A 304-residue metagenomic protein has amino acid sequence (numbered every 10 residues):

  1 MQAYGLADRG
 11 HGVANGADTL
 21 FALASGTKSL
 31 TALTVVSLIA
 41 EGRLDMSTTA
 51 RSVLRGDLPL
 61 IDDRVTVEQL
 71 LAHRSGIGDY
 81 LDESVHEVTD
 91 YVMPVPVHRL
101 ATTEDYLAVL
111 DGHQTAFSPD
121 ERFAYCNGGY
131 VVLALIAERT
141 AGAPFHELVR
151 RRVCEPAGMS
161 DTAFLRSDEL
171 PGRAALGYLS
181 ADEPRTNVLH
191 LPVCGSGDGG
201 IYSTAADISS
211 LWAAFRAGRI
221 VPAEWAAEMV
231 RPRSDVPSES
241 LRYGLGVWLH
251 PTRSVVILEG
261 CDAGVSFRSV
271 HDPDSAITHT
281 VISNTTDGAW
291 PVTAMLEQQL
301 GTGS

Functional and structural regions predicted by a protein language model:
M1-A3, N15-L20, L81-V85, Y91-P171 (+1 more regions): Catalytic-site signature segments of enzymes, centered on catalytic residues
M1-H11, T102-V109, G177-T186: Acidic-glycine-rich active-site phosphate/pyrophosphate-binding loop
Q2, D18, A22, E138-A143 (+3 more regions): Catalytic loop of the DD-peptidase/beta-lactamase superfamily, centered on the K-T-G motif and neighboring
L6-D8, T19, T49-G56, V85-M93 (+1 more regions): Short linear capping/connector segments at secondary-structure termini
A14, P59-R64, A116-F117, L170-P171 (+2 more regions): Extracellular/periplasmic catalytic domains that process cell-envelope and extracellular macromolecules
A17, A22-G26, L38-E83, G112 (+3 more regions): Active-site helix/loop module of the DD-peptidase/beta-lactamase fold, centered on the serine-lysine SxxK catalytic
T31: Active/ligand-binding-proximal structured segments within catalytic/core domains that scaffold catalytic residues
V35: Short alpha-helical "switch" segments that flank and position catalytic residues in signal-transduction proteins
